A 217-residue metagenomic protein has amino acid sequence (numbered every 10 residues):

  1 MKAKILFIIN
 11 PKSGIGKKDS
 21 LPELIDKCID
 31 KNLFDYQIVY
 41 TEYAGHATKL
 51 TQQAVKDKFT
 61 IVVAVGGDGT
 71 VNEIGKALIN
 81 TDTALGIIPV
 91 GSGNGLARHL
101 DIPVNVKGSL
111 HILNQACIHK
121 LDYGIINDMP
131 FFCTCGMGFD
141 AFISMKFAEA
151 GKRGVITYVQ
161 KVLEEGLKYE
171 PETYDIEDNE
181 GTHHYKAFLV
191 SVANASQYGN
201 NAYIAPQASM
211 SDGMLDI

Functional and structural regions predicted by a protein language model:
M1-V62, G181-T182: ATP/NTP phosphate-donor binding region
I8, K31-N32, N80-A84, I88-L189: Catalytic core of DAGKc-family lipid kinases
P11, V65-G67, I88-V90: Glycine-rich beta-strand-to-loop/alpha-helix junction loops that act as flexible
K12-S13, S92, N194-Q197: Short, glycine/serine-rich, charged loops/turns that create anion-binding and catalytic segments at active sites
K18, E73-G75, A97-H99, N201-A202: Short glycine-/acidic-enriched loop or helix-start segments at secondary-structure transitions that form or flank
E23, K27, Q52, K76-N80 (+2 more regions): Short, well-ordered alpha-helices that flank and scaffold nucleotide-derived cofactor binding pockets
A47, G69-I74: Short glycine/serine/threonine-rich phosphate/pyrophosphate-binding segments that cradle anionic phosphate groups
D178-E180, K186-I217: Internal anion-binding site segments
